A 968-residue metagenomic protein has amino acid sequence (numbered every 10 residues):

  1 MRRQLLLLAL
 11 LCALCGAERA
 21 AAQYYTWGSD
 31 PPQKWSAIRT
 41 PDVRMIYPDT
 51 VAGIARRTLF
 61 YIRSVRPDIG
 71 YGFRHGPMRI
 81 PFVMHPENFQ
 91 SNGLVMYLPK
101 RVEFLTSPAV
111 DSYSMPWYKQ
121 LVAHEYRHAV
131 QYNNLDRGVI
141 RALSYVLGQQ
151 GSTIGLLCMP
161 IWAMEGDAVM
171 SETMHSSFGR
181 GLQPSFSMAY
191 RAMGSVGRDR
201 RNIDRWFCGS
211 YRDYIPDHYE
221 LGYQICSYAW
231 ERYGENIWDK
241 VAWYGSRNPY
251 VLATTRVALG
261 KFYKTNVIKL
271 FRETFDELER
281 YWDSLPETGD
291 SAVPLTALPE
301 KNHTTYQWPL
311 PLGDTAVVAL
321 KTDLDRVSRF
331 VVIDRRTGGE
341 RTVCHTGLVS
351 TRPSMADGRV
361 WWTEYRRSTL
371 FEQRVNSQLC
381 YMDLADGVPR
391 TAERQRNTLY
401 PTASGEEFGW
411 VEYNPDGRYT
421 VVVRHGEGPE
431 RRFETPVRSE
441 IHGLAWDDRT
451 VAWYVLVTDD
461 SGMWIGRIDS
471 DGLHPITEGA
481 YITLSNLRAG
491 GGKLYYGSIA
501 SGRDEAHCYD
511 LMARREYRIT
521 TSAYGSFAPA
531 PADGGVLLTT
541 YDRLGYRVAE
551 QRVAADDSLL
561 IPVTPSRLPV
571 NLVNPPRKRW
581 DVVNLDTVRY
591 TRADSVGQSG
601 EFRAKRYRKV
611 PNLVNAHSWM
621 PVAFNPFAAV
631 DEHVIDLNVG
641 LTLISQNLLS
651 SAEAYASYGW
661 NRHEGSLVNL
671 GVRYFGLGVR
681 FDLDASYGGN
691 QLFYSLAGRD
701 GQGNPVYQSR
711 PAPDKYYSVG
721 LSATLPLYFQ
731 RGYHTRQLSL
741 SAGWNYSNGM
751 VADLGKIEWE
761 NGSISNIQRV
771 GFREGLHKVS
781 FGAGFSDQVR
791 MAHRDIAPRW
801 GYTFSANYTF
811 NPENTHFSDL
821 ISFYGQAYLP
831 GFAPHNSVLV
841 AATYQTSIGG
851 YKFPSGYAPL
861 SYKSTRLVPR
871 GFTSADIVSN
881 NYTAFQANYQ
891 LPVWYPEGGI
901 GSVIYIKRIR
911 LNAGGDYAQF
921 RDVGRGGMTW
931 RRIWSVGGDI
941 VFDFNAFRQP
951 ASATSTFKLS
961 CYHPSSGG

Functional and structural regions predicted by a protein language model:
A22-I154, P160: Juxtacatalytic substrate-recognition/specificity segment
T26-A37, D213, K240-G358: Beta/coil-rich, acidic/histidine-enriched accessory regions frequently appended to metallopeptidases
D30, P116-L121, A129, N134-S227 (+4 more regions): Acidic/His/Gly-enriched intrinsically disordered linker/tail segments that often contain short helix/coil "MoRF-like"
G181, H303, K321-F330, H345-V349 (+10 more regions): A flexible loop/linker signature enriched in serine peptidases of the S9 family
S284-T304, I333-S350, Y381-S404, R424-D447 (+3 more regions): Multi-bladed beta-propeller domains
E287, N302, S558-G678, R769-R799 (+1 more regions): Outer-membrane beta-barrel initiation region
T369-L370, D504, A523-F527, R543-Y546 (+4 more regions): Outer-membrane beta-barrel translocator/channel fold
N690, G698, Y707-S709, K756-L911 (+1 more regions): C-terminal outer-membrane beta-barrel translocator/porin domains of Gram-negative envelope proteins and their
